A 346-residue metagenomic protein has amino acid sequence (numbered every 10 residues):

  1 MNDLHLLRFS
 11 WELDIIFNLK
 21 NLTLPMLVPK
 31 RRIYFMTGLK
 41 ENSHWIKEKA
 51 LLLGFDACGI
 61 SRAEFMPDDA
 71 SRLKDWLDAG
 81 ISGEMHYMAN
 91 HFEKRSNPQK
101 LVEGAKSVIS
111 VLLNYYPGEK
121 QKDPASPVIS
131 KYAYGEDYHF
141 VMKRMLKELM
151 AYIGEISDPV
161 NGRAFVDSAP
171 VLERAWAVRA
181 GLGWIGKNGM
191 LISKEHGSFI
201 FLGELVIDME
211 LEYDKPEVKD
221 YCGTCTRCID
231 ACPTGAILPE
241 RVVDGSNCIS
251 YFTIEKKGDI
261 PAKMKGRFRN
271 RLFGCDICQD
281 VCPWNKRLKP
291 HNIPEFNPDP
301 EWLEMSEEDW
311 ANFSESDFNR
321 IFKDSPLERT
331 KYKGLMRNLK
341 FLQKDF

Functional and structural regions predicted by a protein language model:
L4-L6, S10, L19-L22, F35: Short hydrophobic targeting helices and cationic amphipathic motifs that mediate membrane/organellar targeting
L13: Cationic, low-complexity basic patches in intrinsically disordered or flexible, solvent-exposed regions
M36-Y221, I260, R269: Auxiliary alpha/beta "docking" domains used to position bulky ligands
L52, R227-Y251, F268-E295: Iron-sulfur cluster-binding cysteine motifs and their immediate structural context in ferredoxin-like electron-transfer
D208-L211, N247, F252-E255: A short, charged helix-loop
I260-F346: Alpha-helical scaffold domains
